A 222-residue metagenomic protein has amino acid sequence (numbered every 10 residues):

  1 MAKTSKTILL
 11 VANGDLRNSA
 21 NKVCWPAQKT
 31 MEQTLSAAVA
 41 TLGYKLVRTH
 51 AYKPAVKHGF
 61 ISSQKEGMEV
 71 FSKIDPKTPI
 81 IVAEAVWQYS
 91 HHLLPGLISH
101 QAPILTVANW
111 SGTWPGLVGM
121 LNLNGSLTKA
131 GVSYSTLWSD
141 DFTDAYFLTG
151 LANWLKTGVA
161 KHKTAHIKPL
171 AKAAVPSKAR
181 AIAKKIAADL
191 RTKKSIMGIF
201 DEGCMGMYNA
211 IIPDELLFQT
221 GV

Functional and structural regions predicted by a protein language model:
M1-V222: An N-terminal assembly and electron-transfer interface module characteristic of large anaerobic redox and radical
